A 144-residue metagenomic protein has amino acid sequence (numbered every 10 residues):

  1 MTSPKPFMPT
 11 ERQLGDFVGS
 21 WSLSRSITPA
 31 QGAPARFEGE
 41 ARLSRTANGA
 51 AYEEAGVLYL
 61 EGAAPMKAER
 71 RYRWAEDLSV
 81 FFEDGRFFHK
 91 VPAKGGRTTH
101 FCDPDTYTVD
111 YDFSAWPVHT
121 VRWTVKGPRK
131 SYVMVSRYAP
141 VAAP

Functional and structural regions predicted by a protein language model:
T2-P144: Soluble ligand-binding/transfer domains with enclosed cavities or grooves
